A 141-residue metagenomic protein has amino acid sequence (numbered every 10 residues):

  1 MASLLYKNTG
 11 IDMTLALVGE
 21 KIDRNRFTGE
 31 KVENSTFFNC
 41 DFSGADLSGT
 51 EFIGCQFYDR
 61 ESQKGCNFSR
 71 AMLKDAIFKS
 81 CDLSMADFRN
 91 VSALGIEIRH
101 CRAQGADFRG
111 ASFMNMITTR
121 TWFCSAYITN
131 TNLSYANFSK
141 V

Functional and structural regions predicted by a protein language model:
M1-V141: Tandem repeat scaffolds
